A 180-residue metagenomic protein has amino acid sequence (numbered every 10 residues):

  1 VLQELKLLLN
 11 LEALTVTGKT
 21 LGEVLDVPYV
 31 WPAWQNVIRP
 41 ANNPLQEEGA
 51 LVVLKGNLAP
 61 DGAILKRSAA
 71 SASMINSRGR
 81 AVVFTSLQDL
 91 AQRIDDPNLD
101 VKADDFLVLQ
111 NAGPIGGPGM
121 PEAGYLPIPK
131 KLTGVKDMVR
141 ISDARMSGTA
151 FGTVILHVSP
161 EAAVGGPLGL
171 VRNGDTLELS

Functional and structural regions predicted by a protein language model:
V1-S180: Catalytic or ion-coupling anion/metal-binding cores of large enzyme and transporter domains
